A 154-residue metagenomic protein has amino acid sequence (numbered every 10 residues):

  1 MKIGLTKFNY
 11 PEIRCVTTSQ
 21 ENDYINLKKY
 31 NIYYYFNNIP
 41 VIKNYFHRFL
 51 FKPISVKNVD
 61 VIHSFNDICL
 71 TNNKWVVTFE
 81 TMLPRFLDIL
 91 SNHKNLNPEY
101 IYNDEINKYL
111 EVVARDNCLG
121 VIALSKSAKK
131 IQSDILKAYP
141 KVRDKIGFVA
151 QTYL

Functional and structural regions predicted by a protein language model:
M1-L50, V56-K57, F65-N66, T71: N-terminal pre-catalytic "stem/leader" segment of glycosyltransferase-like enzymes
P11-R14, I68-N73, P84-L87, K130-Q132: Short catalytic/ligand-binding loop motif for oxyanion handling, primarily in non-cytosolic enzymes, centered on
S55-V56, R115: A short, aliphatic-rich alpha-helical micro-motif
N58-D60, L119: Conserved acidic residues
S64-N66, L124-S125: Short His-Asn-centered micro-motif
N73, V77-L110: Acceptor-binding helix/loop patch of EC 2.4 sugar-transfer enzymes, predominantly nucleotide-sugar-dependent
Y109, V113-K145: A short, active-site helix/loop in glycosyltransferases that binds the activated sugar's phosphate group
V149-T152: Carbohydrate-associated surface elements
